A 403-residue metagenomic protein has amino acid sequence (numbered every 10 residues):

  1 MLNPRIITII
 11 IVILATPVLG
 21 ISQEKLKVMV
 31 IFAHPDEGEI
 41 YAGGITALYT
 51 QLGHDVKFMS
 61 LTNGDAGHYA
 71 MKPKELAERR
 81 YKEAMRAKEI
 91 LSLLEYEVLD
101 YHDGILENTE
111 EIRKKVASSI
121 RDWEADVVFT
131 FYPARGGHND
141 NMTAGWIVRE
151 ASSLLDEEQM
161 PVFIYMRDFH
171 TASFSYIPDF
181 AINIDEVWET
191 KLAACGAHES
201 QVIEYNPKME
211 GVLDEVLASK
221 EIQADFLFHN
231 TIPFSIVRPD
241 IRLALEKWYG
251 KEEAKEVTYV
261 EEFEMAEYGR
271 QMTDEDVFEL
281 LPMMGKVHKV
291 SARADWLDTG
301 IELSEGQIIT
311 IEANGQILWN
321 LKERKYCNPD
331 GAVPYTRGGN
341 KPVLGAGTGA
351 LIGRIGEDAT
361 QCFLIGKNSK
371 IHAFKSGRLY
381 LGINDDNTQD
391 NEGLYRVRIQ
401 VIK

Functional and structural regions predicted by a protein language model:
M1-T8: Bacterial N-terminal signal peptides that target proteins for export
L2, G20-I31, T109-M284: Metal-dependent de-N-acetylase/amidase catalytic core
T8-P17: Bacterial N-terminal signal peptides
G20-W123, S153-E157: Active-site rim/loop-helix segments in enzyme catalytic domains that contact anionic ligands
P35-E37, N63-A66, H102-L106, A134-G136 (+3 more regions): Solvent-exposed loop/turn segments at secondary-structure junctions within structured extracellular/periplasmic domains
I40, Q271-T273, W319-K322: Short, solvent-exposed loop/turn elements at domain surfaces
E78, M283-K403: Gly-Asp-aromatic-enriched flexible segments
